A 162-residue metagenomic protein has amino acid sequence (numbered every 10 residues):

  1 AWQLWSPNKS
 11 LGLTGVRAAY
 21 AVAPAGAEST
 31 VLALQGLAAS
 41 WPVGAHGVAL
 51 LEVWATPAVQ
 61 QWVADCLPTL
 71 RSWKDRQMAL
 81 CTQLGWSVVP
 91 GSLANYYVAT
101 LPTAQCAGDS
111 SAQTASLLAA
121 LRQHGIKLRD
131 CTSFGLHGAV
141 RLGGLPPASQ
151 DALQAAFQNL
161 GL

Functional and structural regions predicted by a protein language model:
W2-T82, S87-V89: PLP-dependent aminotransferase class I/II
K9-S10, N95, A104, F134-G135 (+1 more regions): Short, solvent-exposed loop/turn segments at secondary-structure junctions
G12, A27, S110, S149-Q150: Alpha-helix N-cap/loop-to-helix initiation residues
L13-T14, P42, G108, A112 (+1 more regions): Residues that form or flank phosphate/diphosphate-binding pockets in enzymes that use nucleotide phosphates
A18-A21, A38, L51, A104-Q105 (+2 more regions): General N-terminal targeting signals
W54, Q61-D65, Q105-S110, T132: Generic detector of short, locally flexible boundary/turn motifs and exposed helical patches
P68-R71, C81-H124, V140, G144: Conserved PLP-binding catalytic core of the aspartate aminotransferase-like
S116, A120-H124, R129, S133-L162: PLP-dependent enzyme catalytic core of the Aspartate aminotransferase-like
